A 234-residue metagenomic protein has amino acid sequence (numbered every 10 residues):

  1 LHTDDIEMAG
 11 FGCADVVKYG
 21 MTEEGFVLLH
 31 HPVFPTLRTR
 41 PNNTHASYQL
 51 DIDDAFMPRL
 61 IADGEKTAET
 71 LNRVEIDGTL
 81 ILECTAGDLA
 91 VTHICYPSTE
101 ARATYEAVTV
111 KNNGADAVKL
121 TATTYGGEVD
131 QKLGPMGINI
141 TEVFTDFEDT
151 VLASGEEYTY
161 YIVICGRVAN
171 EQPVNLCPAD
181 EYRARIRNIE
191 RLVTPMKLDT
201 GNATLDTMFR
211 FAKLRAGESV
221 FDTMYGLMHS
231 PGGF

Functional and structural regions predicted by a protein language model:
L1-E218, D222: Terminal accessory carbohydrate-recognition/targeting modules of carbohydrate-active enzymes
T36-L37, G226-F234: Solvent-exposed loop and edge beta-strand segments that line ligand/cofactor-binding and catalytic clefts
